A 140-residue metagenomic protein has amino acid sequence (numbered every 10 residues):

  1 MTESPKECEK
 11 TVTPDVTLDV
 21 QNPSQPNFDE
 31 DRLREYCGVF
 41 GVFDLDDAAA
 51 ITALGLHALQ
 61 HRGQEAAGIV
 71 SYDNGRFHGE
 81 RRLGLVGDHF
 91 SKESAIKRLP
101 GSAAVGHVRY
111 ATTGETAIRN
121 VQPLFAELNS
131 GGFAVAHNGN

Functional and structural regions predicted by a protein language model:
T2-N140: N-terminal glutamine amidotransferase
